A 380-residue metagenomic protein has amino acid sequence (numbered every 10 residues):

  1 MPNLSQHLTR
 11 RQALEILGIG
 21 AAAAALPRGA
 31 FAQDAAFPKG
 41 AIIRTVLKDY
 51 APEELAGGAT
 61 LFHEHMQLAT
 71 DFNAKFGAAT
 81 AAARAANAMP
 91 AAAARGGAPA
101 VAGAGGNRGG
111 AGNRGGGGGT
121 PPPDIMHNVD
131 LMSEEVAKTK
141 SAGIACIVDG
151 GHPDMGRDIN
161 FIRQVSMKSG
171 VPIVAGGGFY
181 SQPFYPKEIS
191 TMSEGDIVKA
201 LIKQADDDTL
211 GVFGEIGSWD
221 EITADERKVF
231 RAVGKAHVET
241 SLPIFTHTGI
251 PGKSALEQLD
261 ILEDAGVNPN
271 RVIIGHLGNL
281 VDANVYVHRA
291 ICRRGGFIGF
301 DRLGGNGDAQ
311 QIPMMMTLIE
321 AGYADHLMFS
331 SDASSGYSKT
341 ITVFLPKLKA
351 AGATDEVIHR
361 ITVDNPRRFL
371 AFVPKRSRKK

Functional and structural regions predicted by a protein language model:
M1-T9: N-terminal secretory signal peptides
T9-L26: N-terminal export leaders
Q33-A35, A79-G118: Disordered, low-complexity segments in secreted/periplasmic proteins that are enriched in proline
H63, I147, H237, I298 (+2 more regions): Divalent metal-coordination and catalytic microenvironments
G112-G116, P123-D124, A142-F161, S166-G195: Metal-cofactor-binding active-site regions of metalloenzymes
N160-R163, K187-E188, T223-K228, P251-G266 (+2 more regions): Distinct, well-ordered alpha-helical segments
Q164-K168, P172-P243, R294-F297, L303-G305: Active-site gating/metal-coordination segments in enzymes
H247, D301-L303, A324-S338: Short acidic/histidine-rich active-site segments
